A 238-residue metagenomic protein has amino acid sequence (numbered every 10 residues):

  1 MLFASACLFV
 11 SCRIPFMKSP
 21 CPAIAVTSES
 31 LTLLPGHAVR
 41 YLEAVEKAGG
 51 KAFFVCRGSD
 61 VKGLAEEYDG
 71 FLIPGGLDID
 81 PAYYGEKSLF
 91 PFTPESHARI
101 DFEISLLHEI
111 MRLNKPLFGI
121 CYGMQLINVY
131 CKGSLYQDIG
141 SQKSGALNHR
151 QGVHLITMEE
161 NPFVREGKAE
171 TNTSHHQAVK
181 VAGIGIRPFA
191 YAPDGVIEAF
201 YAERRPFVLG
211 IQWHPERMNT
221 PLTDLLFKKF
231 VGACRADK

Functional and structural regions predicted by a protein language model:
M1-I120, V129-Y136, G140-R165, E170 (+4 more regions): N-terminal beta1-alpha1 cap of cysteine-dependent amidohydrolase-like domains
G123: Conserved SAM-binding loop
L126: Active-site-proximal alpha-helical scaffold in enzymes
T173-H176: A glycine-rich beta-turn/hairpin centered on an aromatic-Pro dipeptide
V208-W213: Active-site-proximal beta-strand elements of phosphoester/diester hydrolases
